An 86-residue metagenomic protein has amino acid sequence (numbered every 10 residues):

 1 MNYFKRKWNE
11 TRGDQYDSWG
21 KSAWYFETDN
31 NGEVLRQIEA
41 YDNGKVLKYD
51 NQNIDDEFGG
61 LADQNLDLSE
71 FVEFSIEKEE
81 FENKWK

Functional and structural regions predicted by a protein language model:
M1-G13: Short, extreme N-terminal segment that most often corresponds to the first beta-strand
G13-Y41: Short, flexible N-terminal segments of the mature chain
Q37-D67: Acidic, low-complexity, intrinsically disordered interaction modules
D56-K86: Short, compact, well-ordered microdomains
